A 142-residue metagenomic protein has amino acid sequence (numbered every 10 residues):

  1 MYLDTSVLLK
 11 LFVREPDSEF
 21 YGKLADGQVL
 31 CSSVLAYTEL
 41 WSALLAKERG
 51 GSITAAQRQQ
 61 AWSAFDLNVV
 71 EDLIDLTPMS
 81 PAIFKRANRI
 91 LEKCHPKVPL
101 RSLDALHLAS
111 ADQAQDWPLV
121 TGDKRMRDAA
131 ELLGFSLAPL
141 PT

Functional and structural regions predicted by a protein language model:
M1-E39, A43-Q60, L133-F135: Short, well-structured N-terminal submotif of metal-dependent ribonuclease cores
P16-E19, S63, A105-L108: A generic local structural motif
D17-E19, R49, V70-L76, R127 (+1 more regions): Noncatalytic, solvent-exposed loop/strand surfaces of beta-propeller-type extracellular/periplasmic domains
K23-D26, V69-E71, D112-A114: Short glycine-enriched loop/turn motifs at secondary-structure junctions
L35, W41-K93: Active-site-proximal, substrate-binding regions of enzyme catalytic domains and RNA-binding/basic surfaces
L67, D112-T142: Acidic, PIN/NYN-like endoribonuclease modules and their adjacent C-terminal/linker elements
I74-R125: Active-site neighborhoods of divalent-metal-dependent phosphate/nucleic-acid chemistry enzymes
